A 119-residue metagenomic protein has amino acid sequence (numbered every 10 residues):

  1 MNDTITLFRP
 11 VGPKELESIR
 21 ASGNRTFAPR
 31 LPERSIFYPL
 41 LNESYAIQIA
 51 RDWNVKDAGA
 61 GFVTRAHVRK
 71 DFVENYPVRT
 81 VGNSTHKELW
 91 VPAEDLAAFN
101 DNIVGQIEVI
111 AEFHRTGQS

Functional and structural regions predicted by a protein language model:
M1-Y38, S44-S119: Conserved NAD+-utilizing ADP-ribose enzyme module
